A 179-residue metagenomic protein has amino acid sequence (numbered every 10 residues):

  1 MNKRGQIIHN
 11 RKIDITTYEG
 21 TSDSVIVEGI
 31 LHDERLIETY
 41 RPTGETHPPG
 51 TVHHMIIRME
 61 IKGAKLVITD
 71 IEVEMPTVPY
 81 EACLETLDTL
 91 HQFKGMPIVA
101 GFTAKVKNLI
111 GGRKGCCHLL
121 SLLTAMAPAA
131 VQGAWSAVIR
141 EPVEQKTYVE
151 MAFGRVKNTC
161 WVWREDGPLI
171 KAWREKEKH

Functional and structural regions predicted by a protein language model:
N2-I26, H32-T46, V52-H54: N-terminal intrinsically disordered, cationic/polar leader segments that include organellar targeting peptides
D33-H179: Active-site- and interface-proximal helix/loop "cap" or "latch" segments in soluble metabolic and energy-transducing
